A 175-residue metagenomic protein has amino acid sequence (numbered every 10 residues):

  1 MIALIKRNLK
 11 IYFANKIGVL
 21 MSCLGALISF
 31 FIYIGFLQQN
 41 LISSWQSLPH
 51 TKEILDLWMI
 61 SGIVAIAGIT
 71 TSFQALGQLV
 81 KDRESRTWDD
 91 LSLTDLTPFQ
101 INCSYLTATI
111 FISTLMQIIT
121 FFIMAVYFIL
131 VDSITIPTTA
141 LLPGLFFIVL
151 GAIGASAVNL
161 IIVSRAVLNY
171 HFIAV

Functional and structural regions predicted by a protein language model:
M1-F13: A short amphipathic helical element positioned immediately N-terminal to and/or at the very start of a transmembrane
I11, L91-L93, V163-V167: Helix-capping/transition residues at the boundaries of transmembrane alpha-helices and the short helical linkers
I11-I42, L55-S72, S113-Q117, A174-V175: Hydrophobic alpha-helical transmembrane segments of multi-pass membrane transport/permease proteins
G18-V19, Q78, I101, H171-I173: Alpha-helical transmembrane segments and their helix-entry boundary regions
I28, L55-F128: Hydrophobic alpha-helical transmembrane segments of multi-pass membrane transport proteins
Q39-E53, I129-T139: Short helix-coil transition/hinge motifs at the ends and kinks of transmembrane helices, capturing the brief
L41-I42, Q78-S85, D132, S164 (+1 more regions): Perimembrane helix-loop junctions in membrane proteins
P98, S104-V175: Alpha-helical transmembrane segments and their short interhelical loops
